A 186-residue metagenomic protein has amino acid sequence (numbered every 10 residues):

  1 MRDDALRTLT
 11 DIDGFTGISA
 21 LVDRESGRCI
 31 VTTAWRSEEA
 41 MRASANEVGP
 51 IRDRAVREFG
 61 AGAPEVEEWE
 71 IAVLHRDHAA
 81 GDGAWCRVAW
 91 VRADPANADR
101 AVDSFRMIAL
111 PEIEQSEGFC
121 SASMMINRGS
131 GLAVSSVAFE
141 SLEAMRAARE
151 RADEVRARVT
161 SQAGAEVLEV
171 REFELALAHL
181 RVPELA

Functional and structural regions predicted by a protein language model:
M1-C29, R36-V134, A138-A186: Short S/T/G/P-rich N-terminal loop/turn motif that feeds into the first structured element of a domain
